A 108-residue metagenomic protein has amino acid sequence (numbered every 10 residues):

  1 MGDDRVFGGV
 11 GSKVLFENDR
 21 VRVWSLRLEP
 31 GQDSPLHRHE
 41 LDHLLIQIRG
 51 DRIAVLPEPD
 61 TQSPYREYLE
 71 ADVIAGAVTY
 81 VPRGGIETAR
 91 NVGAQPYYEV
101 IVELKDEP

Functional and structural regions predicted by a protein language model:
M1-V10, E107-P108: Basic/polar N-terminal segments that are highly enriched at the extreme N-terminus, encompassing both cleavable
G2, L15, G84: Non-heme Fe(II) oxygenase catalytic core, chiefly the N-lobe of the double-stranded beta-helix
G8-P35, E40-I48, E99-V102: A short glycine-rich, His/Asp/Glu-containing loop-to-beta-strand
D33, R52, A77-V78: Residue-level marker of beta-strand positions
L41-Q62: Glycine- and acidic-residue-biased ligand/ion/polar-headgroup-sensing regions
P59-R83: Short acidic-glycine-tyrosine-enriched beta hairpin
I74, P82-E107: Ligand-binding loop in jelly-roll beta-barrel domains
